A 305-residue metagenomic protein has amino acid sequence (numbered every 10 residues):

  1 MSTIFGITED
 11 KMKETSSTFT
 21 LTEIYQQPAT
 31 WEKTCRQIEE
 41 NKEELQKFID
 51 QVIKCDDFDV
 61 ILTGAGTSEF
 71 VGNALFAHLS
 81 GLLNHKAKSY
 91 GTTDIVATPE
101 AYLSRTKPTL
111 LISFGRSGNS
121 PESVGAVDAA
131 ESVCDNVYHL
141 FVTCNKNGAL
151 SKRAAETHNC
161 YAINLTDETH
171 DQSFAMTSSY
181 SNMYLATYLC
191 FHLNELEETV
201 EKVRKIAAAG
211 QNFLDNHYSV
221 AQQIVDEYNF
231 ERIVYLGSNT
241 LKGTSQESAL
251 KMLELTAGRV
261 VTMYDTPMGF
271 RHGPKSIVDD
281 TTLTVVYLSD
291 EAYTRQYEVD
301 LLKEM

Functional and structural regions predicted by a protein language model:
M1-T30: N-terminal amphipathic/basic leader segments beginning at the initiator methionine
S2, T8, Q46, D50-I53: Cytosolic catalytic domains that perform sulfur/thiol-centered chemistry
I4-I7, V96, L103, N159-C160 (+2 more regions): N-proximal short alpha-helices
T8, S89-T93, M263-P267: Short, solvent-exposed coil/turn linker segments
F19, K33, G118: Short, surface-exposed alpha-helical recognition segments that flank or form part of ligand/macromolecule-binding
E23, P28-A29, T34-D50, D57 (+1 more regions): Active-site phosphate/pyrophosphate-binding segments
I53-V203, Y287-M305: Glycine-rich phosphate-binding loops that contact phosphosugars or nucleotide phosphates
